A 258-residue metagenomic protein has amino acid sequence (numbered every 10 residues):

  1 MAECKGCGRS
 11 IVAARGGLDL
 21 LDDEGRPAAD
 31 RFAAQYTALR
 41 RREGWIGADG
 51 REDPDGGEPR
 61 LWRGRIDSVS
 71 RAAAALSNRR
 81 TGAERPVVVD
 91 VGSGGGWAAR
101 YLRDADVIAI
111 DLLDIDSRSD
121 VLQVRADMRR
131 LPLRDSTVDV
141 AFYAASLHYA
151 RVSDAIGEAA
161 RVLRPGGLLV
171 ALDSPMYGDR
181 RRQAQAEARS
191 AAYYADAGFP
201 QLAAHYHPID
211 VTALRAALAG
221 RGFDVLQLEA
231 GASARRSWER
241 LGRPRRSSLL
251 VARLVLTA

Functional and structural regions predicted by a protein language model:
R15-R79: Conserved class I S-adenosyl-L-methionine
V87-R130: Class I SAM-dependent methyltransferase SAM/SAH-binding core
R129-A141: A short acidic, Gly/Pro-enriched loop at the edge of an enzyme's catalytic core that lines a small-molecule cofactor
V140-S153, P175: A short SAM/SAH-binding and catalytic strip from SAM-dependent methyltransferases
D154-L168: A short glycine-rich, Lys/Arg-flanked "PGG" loop and its adjoining helix->strand segment in the class I
V170-Y193: Conserved class I S-adenosyl-L-methionine
A203-R221: Short alpha-helix
R236-A258: Core SAM-dependent methyltransferase catalytic element
